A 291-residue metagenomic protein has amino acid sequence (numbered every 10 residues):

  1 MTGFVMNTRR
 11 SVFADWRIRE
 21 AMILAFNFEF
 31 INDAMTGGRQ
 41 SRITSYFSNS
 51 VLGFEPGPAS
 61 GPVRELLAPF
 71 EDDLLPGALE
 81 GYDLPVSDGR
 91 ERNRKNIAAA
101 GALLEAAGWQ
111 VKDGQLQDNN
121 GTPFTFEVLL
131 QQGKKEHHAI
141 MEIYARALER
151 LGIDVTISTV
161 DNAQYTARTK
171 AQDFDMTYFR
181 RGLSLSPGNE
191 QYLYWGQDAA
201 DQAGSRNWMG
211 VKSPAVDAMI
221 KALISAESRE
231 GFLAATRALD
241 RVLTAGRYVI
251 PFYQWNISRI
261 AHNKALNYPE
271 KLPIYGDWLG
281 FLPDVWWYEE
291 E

Functional and structural regions predicted by a protein language model:
M1-R19, A25, A34, G210-K212 (+1 more regions): A bilobed periplasmic-binding-protein/Venus flytrap-type ligand-binding module shared by bacterial periplasmic
T2, P123-G133, V155-S158, D175: Short, well-ordered beta-strand elements
A14-R19, N27-I31, P123-T125, L151-D154 (+2 more regions): Loop/turn elements at helix/coil->beta-strand transitions in domains of secreted/extracellular proteins
W16, I97-E127: Immediate post-signal peptide segment of exported/extracytoplasmic ligand-binding proteins
M22, G89-R90, R94, E136-I153: Cysteine-centered nucleophilic/redox motifs
A25-L84, A99-G101, E136-A145, A167-E291: Detector for C-terminal structural segments
D73-D83, D118-Q132: Short, conserved helix/loop micro-motifs enriched in His/Cys and acidic residues
I157-A167: Short helix-initiation/N-cap motifs at beta->coil->alpha
